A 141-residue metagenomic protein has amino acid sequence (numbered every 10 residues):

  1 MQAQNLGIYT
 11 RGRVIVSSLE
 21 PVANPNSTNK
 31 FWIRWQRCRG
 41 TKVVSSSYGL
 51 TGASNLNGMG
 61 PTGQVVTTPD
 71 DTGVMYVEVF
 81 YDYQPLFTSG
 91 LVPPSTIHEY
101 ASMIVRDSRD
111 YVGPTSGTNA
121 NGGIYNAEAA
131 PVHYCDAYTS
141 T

Functional and structural regions predicted by a protein language model:
Q2-L6, T10-V105, Y111-N121, A127: Intrinsically disordered, low-complexity regions enriched in Pro/Ser/Thr/Gly and acidic residues
N126-T141: Short, low-complexity, Pro/Ser/Thr/Gly-rich segments in the mature regions of secreted, periplasmic
